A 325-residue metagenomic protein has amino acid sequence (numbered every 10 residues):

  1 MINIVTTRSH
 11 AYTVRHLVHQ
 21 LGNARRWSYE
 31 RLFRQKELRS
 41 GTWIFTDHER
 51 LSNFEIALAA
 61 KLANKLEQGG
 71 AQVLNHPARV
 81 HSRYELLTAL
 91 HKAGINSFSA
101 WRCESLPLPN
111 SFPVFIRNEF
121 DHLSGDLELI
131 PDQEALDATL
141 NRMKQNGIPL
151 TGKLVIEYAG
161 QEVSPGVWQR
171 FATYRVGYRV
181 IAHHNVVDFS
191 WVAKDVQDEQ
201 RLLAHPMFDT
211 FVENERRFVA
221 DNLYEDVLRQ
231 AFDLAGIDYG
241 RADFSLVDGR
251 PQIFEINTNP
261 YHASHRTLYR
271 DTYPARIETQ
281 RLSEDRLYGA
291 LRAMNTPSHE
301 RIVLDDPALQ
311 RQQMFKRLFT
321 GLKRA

Functional and structural regions predicted by a protein language model:
M1-I4: Extreme N-terminal starter segment of soluble prokaryotic enzymes
T7-S111: Conserved N-proximal alpha/beta basic substrate-recognition cap immediately N-terminal to, or forming the N-lobe
N53-N64, H81-Y84, L136-N141, P274-R286: Well-ordered, non-membrane alpha-helical segments in soluble/globular domains
L108-D126, I148-S164: ATP-grasp fold ATP-binding core
V114, L154, I181-A182, G240 (+1 more regions): Protein kinase-like catalytic core scaffold
E134-R216: Phosphate-binding site of ATP-dependent enzymes
K194-I253, D285-N295: A long amphipathic alpha-helix within ATP-dependent nucleotide-binding catalytic cores
D233-I237, S245-A325: C-terminal active-site "lid" helix and adjoining low-complexity regulatory extension at the edge of ATP-using catalytic
